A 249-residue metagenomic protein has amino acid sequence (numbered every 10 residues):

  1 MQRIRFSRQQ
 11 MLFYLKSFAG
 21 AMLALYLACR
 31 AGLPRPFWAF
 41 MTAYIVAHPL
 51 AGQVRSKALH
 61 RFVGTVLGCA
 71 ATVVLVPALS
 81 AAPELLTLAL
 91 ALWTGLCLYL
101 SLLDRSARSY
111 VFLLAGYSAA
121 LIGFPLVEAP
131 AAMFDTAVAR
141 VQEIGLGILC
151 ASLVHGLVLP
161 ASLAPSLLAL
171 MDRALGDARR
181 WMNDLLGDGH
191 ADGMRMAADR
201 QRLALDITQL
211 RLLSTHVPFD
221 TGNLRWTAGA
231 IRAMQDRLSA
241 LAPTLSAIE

Functional and structural regions predicted by a protein language model:
M1-T227: A transmembrane helix-and-boundary motif of multi-pass membrane transporters/channels
D177-A178, M182-L185, I231-E249: Soluble C-terminal extramembrane regulatory/interaction domains of multi-pass membrane proteins
